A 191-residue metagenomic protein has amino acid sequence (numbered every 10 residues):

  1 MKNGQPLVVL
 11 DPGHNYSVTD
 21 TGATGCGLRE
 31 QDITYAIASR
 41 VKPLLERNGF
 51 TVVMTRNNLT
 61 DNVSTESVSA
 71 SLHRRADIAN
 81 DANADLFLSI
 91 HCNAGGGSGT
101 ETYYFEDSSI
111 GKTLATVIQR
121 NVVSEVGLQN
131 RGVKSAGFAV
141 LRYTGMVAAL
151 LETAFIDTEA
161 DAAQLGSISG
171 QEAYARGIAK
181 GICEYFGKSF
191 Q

Functional and structural regions predicted by a protein language model:
M1-V9, H14-L114: Catalytic-core regions of hydrolytic enzymes
P6, D77, D81-A82, F87-S89 (+1 more regions): Active-site-adjacent mobile loop/cap segments within catalytic or ligand-binding domains
E30, Q119, E152: Acidic-residue sensor for enzyme active/binding pockets
S39-F50, N80-A84, C92, Q119-L128 (+3 more regions): Sec-exported extracytoplasmic/periplasmic mature domains
G49, G99, Q129-N130, G145-V147: A generic structural signal for alpha->beta connector loops
R74, R120, A163: Charged/polar, solvent-exposed surface patches and flexible loops
E106, V122, F155-D157: Non-catalytic surface loops within mature trypsin-like serine protease
S109-K134: Active-site-adjacent substrate-binding region of metalloamidase/peptidase-like peptide-processing proteins
